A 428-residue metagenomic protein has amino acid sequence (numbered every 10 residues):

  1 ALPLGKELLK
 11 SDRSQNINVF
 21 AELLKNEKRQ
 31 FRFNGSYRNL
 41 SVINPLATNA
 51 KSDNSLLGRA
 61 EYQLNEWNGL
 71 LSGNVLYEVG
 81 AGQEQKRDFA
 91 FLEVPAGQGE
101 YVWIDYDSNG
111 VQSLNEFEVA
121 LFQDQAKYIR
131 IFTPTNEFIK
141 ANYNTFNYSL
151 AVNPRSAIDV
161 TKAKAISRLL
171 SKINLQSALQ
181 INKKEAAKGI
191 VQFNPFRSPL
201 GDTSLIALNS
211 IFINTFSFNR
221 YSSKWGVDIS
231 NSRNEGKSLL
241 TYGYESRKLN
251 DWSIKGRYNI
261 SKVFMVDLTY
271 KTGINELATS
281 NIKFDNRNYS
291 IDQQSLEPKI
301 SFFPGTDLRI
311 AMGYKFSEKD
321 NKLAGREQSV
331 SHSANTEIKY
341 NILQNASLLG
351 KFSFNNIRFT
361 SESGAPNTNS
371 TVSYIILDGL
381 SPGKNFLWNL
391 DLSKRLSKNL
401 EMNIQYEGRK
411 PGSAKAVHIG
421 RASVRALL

Functional and structural regions predicted by a protein language model:
A1-L428: Exposed, low-structure sequence patches enriched in small/polar residues
